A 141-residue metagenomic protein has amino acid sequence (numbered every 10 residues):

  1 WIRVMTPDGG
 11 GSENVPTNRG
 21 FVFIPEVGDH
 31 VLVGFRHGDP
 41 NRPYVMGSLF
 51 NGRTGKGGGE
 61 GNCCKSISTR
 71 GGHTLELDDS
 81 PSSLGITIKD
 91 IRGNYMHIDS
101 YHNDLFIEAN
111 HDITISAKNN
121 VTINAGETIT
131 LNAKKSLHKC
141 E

Functional and structural regions predicted by a protein language model:
W1-P7: Glycine-rich, acidic and aromatic/proline-enriched surface loops and short helix-turn segments that act as binding
D8-T17, V22-E141: Right-handed beta-helix
